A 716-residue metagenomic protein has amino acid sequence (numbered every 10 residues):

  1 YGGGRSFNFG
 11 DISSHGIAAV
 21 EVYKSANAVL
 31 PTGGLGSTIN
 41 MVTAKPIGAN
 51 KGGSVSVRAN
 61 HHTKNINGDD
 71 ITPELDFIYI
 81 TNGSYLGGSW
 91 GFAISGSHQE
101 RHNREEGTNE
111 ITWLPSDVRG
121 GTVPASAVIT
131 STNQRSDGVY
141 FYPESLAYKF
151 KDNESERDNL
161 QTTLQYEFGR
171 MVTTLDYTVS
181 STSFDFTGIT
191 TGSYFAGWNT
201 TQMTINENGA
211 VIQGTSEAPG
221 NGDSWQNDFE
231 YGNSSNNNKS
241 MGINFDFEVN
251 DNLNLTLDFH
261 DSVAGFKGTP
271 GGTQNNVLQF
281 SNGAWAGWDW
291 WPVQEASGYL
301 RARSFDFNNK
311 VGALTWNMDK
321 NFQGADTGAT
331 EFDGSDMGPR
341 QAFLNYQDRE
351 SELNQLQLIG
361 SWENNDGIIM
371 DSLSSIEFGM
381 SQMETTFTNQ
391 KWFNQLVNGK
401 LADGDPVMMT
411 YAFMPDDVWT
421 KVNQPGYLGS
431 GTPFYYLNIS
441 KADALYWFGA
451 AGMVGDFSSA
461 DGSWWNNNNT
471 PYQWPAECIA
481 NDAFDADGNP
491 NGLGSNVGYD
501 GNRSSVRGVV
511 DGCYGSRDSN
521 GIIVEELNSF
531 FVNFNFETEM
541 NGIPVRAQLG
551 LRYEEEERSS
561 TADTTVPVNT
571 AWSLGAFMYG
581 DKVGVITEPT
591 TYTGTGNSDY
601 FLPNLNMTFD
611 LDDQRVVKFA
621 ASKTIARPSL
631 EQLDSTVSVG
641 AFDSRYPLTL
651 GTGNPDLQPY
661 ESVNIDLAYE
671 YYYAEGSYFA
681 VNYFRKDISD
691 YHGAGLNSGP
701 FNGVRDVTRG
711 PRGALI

Functional and structural regions predicted by a protein language model:
G2-K24, D70, F77: Short acidic/polar hinge/loop motifs at secondary-structure boundaries that mediate gating or recognition
F7-G10, G34-V57: N-terminal periplasmic accessory domains that precede and gate Gram-negative outer-membrane beta-barrel machines
P31, G68-I71, F141-E144, D152-E156 (+9 more regions): Short sequence motifs at beta-strands and strand-loop junctions characteristic of Gram-negative outer-membrane
T43, A59-T63, G96-H102, F168-R170 (+12 more regions): Transmembrane beta-strands of outer-membrane beta-barrel pores
P46-G52, S84-W90, R170, D251-N254 (+6 more regions): Short loop/turn motifs that connect adjacent beta-strands in outer-membrane beta-barrel proteins
G68-N206, A210-P219, Q226, E230-S262 (+1 more regions): Transmembrane beta-barrel wall of Gram-negative outer-membrane proteins
E106-Y148, T187-F229, T273-A342, N398-L428 (+6 more regions): Solvent-exposed loop segments that connect transmembrane elements
N236-N238, I523, G596, I625-N682 (+2 more regions): Outer-membrane beta-barrel signature, preferentially recognizing the C-terminal barrel domain of Gram-negative
